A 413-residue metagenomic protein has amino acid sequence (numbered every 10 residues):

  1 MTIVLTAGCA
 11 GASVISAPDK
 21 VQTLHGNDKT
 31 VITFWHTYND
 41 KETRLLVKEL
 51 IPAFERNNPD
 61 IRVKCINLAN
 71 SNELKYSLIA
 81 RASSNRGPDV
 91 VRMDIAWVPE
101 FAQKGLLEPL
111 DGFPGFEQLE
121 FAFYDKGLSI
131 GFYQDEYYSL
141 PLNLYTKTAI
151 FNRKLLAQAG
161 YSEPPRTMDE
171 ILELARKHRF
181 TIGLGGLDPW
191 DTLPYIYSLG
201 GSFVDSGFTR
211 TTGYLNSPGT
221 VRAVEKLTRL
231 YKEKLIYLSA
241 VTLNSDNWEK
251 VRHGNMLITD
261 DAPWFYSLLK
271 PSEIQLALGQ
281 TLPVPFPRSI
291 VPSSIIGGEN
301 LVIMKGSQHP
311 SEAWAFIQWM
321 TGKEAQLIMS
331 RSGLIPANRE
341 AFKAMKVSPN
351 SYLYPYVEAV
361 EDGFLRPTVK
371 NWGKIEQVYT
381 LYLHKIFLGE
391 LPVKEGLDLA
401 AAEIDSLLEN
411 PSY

Functional and structural regions predicted by a protein language model:
D19, D94-T148, L172, L278-V284 (+1 more regions): Hinge/lid segment of periplasmic solute-binding proteins
D28, P52, N57, R62 (+7 more regions): Extracytoplasmic/periplasmic substrate-recognition and gating elements
D28-K41, I61-I66, D89-V90, I182: Short, well-ordered beta-strand elements
A53-F123, A157-A159, K250, N255-I258 (+2 more regions): Extracytoplasmic "Venus flytrap"/periplasmic binding protein-like
A80-R81, R86-D89, E117-L155, F180-T181 (+2 more regions): A structural signal for short loop-to-beta-strand junctions that line the ligand-binding cleft of periplasmic/secreted
Y133-Q134, Y138-L142, K147, E170-G219 (+1 more regions): Extracytoplasmic/periplasmic solute-binding protein
A175-K177, R210-V241, L282, F286: Glycine-centered hinge/linker elements that transmit conformational signals in sensory and ligand-binding systems
T281-V284, R331-L381, K385, E409-Y413: Long, aromatic- and glycine/proline-rich binding clefts that accommodate carbohydrate-like moieties
